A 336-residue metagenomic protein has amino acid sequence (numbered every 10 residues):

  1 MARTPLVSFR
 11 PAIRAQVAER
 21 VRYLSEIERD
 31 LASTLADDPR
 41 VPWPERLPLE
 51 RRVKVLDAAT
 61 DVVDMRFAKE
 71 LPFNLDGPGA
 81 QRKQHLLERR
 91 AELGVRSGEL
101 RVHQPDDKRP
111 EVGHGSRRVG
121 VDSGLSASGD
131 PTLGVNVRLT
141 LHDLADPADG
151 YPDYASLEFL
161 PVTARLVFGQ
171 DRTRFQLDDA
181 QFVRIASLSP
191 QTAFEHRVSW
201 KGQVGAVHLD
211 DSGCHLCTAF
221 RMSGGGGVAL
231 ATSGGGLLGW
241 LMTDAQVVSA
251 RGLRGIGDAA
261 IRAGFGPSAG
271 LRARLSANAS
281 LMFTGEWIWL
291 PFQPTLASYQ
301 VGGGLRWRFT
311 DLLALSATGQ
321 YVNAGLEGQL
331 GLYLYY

Functional and structural regions predicted by a protein language model:
F9-P152: Outer-membrane beta-barrel initiation region
G115-A127, L157-F168, V198-D210, L237-L253 (+2 more regions): Transmembrane beta-strand segments that form the barrel wall of outer-membrane beta-barrel proteins
G129-L133, R174-D178, L216-M222, G257-F265 (+2 more regions): Residues that define the transmembrane beta-barrel architecture of outer-membrane proteins
V135-T192, Q203-V207: Glycine- and aromatic-enriched membrane insertion/assembly motifs of diderm outer-membrane and organelle channel
V137, A324-Y336: Outer-membrane beta-barrel "beta-signal"
L144-L157, S187-R197, A231-W240, A273-F283 (+1 more regions): Repeated loop/turn-to-beta-strand initiation elements of outer-membrane beta-barrel proteins
R172-D244: Gram-negative (and chloroplast) outer-membrane scaffold detector with strong preference for beta-barrel transmembrane
Q246-R274, N278: Short helix-loop boundary/capping segments
